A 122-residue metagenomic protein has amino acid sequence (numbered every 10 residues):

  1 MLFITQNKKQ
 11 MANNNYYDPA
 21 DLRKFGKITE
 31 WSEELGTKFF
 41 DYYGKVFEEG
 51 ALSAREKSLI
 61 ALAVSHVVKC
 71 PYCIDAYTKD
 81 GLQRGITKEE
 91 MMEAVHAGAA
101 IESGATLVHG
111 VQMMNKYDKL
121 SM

Functional and structural regions predicted by a protein language model:
L2-E56, H109-M122: Acidic, glycine/proline-rich low-complexity segments that act as flexible tails and inter-domain linkers
K24, Y42, A76-D80, A94: A general alpha-helix detector
G36, D75-M91, M114: Iron-sulfur (Fe-S) cluster-binding segments and ferredoxin-like electron-carrier domains, especially [2Fe-2S]
D41, K45, A63, A97-A100: Residues within well-ordered alpha-helical secondary structure of globular protein domains
K45-E49, K79, Q83, A100: General structural signal for alpha-helix termini and helix-helix connectors
A51-V68, K88-V95: Immediate flanking context of iron-sulfur cluster ligation sites
C70-C73: Short cysteine clusters
M92-K116: C-terminal structural segments of small proteins and small subunits
